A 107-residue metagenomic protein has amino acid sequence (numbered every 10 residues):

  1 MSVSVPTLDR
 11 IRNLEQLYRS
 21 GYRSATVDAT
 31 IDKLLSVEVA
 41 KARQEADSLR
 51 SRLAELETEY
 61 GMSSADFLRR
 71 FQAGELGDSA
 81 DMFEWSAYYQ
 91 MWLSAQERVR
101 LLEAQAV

Functional and structural regions predicted by a protein language model:
M1-T58, M62, E97-V107: Small, basic N-terminal interaction modules of short regulatory proteins
A29, S36, R43, Q72-E75 (+2 more regions): Heptad-repeat register of long alpha-helical coiled-coils used for dimerization/oligomerization in large scaffolding
A54-L76: Short E/K-rich amphipathic alpha-helical oligomerization segments
D78-A104: Short, compact, well-ordered microdomains
